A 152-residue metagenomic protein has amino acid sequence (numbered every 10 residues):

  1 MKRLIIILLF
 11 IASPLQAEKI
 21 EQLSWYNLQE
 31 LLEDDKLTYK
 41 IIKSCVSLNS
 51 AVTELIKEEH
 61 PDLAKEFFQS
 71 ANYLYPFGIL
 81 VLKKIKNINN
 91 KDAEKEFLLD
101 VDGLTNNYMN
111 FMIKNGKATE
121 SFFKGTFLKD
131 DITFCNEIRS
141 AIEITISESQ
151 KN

Functional and structural regions predicted by a protein language model:
R3-P14: Sec-dependent N-terminal signal peptides
I5, S50-A51, S140: Residue-level marker of positions within ordered structural domains that often coincide with functionally constrained
L9, L37-T38, F127: Residues at the start of alpha-helices and the adjacent loop-to-helix junctions
S13, I41-I42, D131: Generic detector of short, well-ordered, non-transmembrane alpha-helical segments enriched in hydrophobic residues
S13, P61, S147-Q150: Structured alpha-helical bundle/scaffold domains in large eukaryotic membrane-trafficking regulators
E18-K36: Short N-terminal segments immediately surrounding and downstream of signal-peptide cleavage
L31-I88: Short N-proximal segments of mature Sec-exported proteins
Y75-N152: Compact alpha-helical subdomains of small soluble proteins
